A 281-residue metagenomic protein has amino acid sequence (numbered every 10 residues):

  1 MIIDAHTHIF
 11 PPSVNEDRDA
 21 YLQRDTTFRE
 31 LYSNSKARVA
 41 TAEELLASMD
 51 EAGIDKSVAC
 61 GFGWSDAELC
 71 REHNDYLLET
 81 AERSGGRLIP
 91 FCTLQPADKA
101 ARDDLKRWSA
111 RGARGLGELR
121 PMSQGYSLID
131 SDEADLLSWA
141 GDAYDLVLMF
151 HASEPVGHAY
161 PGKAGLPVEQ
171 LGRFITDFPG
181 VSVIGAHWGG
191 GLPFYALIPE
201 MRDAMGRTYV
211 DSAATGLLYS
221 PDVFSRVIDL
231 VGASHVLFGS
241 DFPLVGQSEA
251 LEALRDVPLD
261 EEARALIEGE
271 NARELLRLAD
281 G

Functional and structural regions predicted by a protein language model:
M1-H8, P12-K56, R226, L230-L237 (+1 more regions): Mid-to-C-terminal alpha-helical segments outside catalytic/metal-binding sites
H6, M49, L77, W108 (+7 more regions): Conserved, mostly hydrophobic/aromatic
T7-I9, G61, C92-P96, G117-P121 (+4 more regions): A cross-domain feature marking catalytic cores of carbohydrate-active enzymes and several ubiquitous metabolic/repair
V14-D19, R71-E72, D103-D104, Y160-K163 (+4 more regions): Short aromatic-enriched loop/helix-cap "lid" or pocket-rim segments at secondary-structure transitions that line
A40-L46, H73-L78, A101-D103, P167-L171 (+2 more regions): Alpha-helical scaffolding within the catalytic cores of extracellular/periplasmic polymer-degrading hydrolases
E44, Y76-E79, R107, D135 (+4 more regions): Alpha-helical elements of Rossmann-like donor-binding domains used by nucleotide-donor carbohydrate transfer enzymes
D55-K56, W64-V156, L218: Active-site gating/metal-coordination segments in enzymes
R114-G115, S127-L237: Catalytic pocket-lining loop regions of alpha/beta-barrel enzymes, especially the amidohydrolase/enolase/GH5 lineages
